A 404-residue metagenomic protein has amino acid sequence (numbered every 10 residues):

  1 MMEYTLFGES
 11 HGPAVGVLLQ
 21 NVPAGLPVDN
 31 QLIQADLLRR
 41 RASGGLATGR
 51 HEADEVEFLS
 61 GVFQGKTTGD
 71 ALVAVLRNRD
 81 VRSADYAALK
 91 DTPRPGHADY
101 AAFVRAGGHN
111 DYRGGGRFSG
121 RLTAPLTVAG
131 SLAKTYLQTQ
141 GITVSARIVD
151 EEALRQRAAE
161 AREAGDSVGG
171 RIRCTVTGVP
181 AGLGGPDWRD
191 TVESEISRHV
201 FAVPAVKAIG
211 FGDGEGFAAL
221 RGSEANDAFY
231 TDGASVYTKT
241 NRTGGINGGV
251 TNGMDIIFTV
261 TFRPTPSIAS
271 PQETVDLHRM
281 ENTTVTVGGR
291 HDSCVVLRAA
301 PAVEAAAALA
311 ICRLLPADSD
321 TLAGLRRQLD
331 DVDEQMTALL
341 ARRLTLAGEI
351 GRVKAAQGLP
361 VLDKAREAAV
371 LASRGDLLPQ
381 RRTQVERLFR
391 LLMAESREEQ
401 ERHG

Functional and structural regions predicted by a protein language model:
M1-A317, L339: Generic N-terminal targeting/processing segments that precede catalytic cores or assembly contacts
T321-G404: Domain-level signature for soluble enzymes in the chorismate/prephenate branch of the shikimate pathway
